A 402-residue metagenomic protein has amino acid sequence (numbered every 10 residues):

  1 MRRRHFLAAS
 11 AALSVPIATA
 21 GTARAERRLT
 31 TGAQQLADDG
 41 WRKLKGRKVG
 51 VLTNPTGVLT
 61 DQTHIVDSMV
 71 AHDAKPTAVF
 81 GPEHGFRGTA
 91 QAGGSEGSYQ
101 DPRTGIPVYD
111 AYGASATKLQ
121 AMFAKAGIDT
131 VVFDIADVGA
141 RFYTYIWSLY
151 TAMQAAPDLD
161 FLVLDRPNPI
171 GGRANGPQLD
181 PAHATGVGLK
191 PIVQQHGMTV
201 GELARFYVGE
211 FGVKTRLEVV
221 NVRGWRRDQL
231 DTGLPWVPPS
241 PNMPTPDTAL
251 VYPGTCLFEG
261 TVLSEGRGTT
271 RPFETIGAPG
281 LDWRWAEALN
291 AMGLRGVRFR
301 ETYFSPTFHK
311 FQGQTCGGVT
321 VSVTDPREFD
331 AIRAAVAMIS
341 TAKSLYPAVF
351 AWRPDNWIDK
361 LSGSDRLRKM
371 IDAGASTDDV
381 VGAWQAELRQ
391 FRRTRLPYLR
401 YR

Functional and structural regions predicted by a protein language model:
H5-R24: N-terminal export signals
A20-Q34: C-terminal segment of N-terminal export signals and the immediately downstream linker at the start of the mature
G88-A92, V163-H183: Glycine-rich, charge-decorated loop segments at or immediately adjacent to ligand/cofactor-binding or catalytic sites
G94-A126, A140: Glycine-rich oxoanion-binding loops at beta->alpha junctions
D137-W147: Glycine/threonine-rich flexible loop motifs
A184-Y252: Conserved anion/nucleotide-ligand pocket segment
W225-E301: Glycine-rich, aromatic-lined ligand/substrate-binding cores of catalytic and carbohydrate-binding domains
A278-G382: Conserved functional hotspot residues or short segments at active or partner-binding sites across diverse domains
